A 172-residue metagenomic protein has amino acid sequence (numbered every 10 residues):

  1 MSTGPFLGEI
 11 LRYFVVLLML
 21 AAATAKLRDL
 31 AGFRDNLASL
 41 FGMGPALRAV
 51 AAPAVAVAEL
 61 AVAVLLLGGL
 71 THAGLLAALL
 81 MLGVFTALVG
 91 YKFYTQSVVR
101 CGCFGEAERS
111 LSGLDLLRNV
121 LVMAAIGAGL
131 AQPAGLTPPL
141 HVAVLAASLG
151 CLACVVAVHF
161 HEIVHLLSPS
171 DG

Functional and structural regions predicted by a protein language model:
M1-D171: Membrane-interfacial helix-loop segments of redox and metal-homeostasis proteins, especially TM-loop-TM junctions
